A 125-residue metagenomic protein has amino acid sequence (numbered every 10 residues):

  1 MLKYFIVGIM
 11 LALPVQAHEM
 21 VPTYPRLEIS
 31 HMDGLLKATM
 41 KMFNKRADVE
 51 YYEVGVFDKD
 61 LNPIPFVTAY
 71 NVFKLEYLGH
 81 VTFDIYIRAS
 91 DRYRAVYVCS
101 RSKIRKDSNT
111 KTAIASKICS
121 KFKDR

Functional and structural regions predicted by a protein language model:
Y4-V15: Sec-dependent N-terminal signal peptides
V15-I29: Low-complexity, acidic Ser/Thr/Pro/Gly-rich terminal tails and inter-domain linkers that flank the onset of structured
M32-T39: Short, solvent-exposed loop/turn segments enriched in Ser/Thr/Gly
K37, V49-E53, Y93-A95: Exposed beta-strand and adjacent loop surfaces of beta-rich binding modules that mediate intermolecular recognition
K41-M42, V56, I87: Hydrophobic beta-strand positions in extracellular immunoglobulin-like domains
K45-P63, R101-S102: Short acidic, flexible loop segments centered on an aromatic residue
P63-Y93: Intrinsically disordered, low-complexity Pro/Gly/Ser/Thr-rich segments with frequent PxxP/GP/PP motifs and embedded
S90-R125: Terminal connector regions
